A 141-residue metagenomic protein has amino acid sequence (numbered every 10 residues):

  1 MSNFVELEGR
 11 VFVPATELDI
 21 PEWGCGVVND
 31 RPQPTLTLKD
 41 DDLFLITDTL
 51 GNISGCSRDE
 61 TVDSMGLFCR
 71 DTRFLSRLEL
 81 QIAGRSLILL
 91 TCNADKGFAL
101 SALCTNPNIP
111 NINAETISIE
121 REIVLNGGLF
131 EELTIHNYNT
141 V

Functional and structural regions predicted by a protein language model:
M1-V141: Terminal accessory carbohydrate-recognition/targeting modules of carbohydrate-active enzymes
